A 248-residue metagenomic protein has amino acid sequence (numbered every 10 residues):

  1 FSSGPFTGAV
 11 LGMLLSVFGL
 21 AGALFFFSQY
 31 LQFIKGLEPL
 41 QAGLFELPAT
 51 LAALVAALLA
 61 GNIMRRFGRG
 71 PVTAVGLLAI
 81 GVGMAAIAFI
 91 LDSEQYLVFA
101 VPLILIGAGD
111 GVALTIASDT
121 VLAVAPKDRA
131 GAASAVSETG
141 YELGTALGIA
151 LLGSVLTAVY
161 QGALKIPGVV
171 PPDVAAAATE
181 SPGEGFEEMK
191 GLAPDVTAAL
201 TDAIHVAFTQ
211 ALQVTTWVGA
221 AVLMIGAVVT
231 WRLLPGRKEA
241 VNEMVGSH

Functional and structural regions predicted by a protein language model:
F1-D128, A132, H248: Transmembrane core module of solute transporters
D119-T120, V124, V136, G140-L234 (+1 more regions): Hydrophobic transmembrane architecture of multi-pass small-molecule transporters
